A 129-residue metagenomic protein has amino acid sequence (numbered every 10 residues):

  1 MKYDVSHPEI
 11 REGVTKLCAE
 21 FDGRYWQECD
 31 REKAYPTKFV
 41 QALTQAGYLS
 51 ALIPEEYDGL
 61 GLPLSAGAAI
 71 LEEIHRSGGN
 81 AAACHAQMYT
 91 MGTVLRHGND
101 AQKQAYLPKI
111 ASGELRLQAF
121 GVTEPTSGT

Functional and structural regions predicted by a protein language model:
M1-I10: Intrinsic disorder at enzyme termini
G23-T129: Glycine-rich flavin
